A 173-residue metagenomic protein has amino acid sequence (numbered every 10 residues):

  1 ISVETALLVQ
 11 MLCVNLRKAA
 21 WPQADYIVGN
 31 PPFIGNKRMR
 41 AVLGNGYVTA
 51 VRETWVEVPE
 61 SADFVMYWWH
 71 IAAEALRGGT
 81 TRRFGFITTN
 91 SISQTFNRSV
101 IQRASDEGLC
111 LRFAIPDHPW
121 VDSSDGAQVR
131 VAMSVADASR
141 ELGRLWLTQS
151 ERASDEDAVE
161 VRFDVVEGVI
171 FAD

Functional and structural regions predicted by a protein language model:
I1-C13: S-adenosyl-L-methionine
L16-D173: Signature of N6-adenine DNA methyltransferases within the class I
